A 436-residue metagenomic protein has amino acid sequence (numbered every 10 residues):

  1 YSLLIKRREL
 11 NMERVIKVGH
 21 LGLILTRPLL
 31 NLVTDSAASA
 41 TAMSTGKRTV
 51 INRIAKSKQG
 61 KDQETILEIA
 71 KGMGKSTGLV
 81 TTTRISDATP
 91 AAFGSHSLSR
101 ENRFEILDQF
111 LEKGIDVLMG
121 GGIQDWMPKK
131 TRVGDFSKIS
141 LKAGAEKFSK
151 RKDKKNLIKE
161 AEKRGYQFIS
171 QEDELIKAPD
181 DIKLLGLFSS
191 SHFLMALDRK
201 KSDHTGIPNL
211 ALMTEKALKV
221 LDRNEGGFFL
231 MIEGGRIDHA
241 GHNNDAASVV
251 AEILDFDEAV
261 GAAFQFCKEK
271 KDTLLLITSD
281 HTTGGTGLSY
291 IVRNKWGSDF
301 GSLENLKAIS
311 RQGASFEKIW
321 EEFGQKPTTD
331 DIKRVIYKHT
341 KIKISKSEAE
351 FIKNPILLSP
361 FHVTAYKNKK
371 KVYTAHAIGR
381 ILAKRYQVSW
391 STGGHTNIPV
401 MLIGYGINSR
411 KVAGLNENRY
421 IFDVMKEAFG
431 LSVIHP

Functional and structural regions predicted by a protein language model:
Y1, M43-T49, S57, Q63-G94 (+2 more regions): Mobile, glycine-rich extracellular loop/lid and propeptide segments that shape or gate substrate/ligand access
Y1-T41, P90-P436: A post-motif C-terminal structural segment
L30, A55-K56: Sequence-pattern detector for short linear motifs and compositional/periodic biases rather than a specific fold
N52: Glycine-rich oxoanion-binding loops at beta->alpha junctions
